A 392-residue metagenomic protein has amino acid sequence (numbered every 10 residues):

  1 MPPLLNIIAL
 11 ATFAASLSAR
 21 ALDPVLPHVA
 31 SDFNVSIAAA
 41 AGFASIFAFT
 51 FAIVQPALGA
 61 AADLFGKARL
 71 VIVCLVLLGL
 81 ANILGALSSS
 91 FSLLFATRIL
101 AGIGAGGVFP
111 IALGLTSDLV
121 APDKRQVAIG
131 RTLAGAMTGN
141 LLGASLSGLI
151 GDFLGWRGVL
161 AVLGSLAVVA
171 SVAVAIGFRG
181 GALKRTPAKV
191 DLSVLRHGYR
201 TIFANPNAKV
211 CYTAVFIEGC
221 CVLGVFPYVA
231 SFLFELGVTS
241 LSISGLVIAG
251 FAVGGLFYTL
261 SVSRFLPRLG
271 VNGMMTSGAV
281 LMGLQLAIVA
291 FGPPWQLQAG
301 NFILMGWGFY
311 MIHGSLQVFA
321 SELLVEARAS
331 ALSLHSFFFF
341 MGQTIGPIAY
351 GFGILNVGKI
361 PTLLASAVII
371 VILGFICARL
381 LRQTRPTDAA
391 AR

Functional and structural regions predicted by a protein language model:
N34, G66, L87-L93, G104 (+2 more regions): Helix-breaking motifs and short loop linkers at transmembrane-helix boundaries and internal kinks in secondary membrane
I53-S92: Conserved MFS/SLC helix-loop-helix module at the cytosolic interface between two early adjacent transmembrane helices
V54-G66, F257-G270, I354-L355: Helix-to-loop junctions at the C-terminal end of transmembrane segments in multipass secondary transporters
A81, S92-A101, Q296-L304: Paired small-residue
L93, P122, V127, R131-R179: Helix-loop-helix hairpin linking two adjacent transmembrane segments in secondary transporters
T97-T138: Cytoplasmic helix-loop-helix junction between adjacent transmembrane helices in 12-TM secondary transporters
R179-C211: Juxtamembrane intracellular "pre-TM" segments in multi-pass secondary transporters
N272-L316: C-terminal transmembrane helical hairpin of 12-TM major facilitator-type secondary transporters
